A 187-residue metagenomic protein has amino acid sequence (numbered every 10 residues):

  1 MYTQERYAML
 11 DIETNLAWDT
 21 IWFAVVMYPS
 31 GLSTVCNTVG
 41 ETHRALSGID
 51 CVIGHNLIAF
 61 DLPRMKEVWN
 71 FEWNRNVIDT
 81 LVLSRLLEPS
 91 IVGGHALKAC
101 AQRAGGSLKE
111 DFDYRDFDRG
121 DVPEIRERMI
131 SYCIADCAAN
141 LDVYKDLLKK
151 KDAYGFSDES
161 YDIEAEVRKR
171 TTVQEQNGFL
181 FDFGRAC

Functional and structural regions predicted by a protein language model:
M1-I91: Conserved RNase H-like, two-metal-ion catalytic cores of nucleic-acid enzymes
D11, A24, G54, D79 (+5 more regions): A residue-level signal for conserved active-site and pocket-lining positions in enzyme catalytic cores
A17-W18, L62-P63, E110, D142 (+1 more regions): Short helix/loop capping segments that flank catalytic or ligand/cofactor-binding pockets
R64-M65, C100, V173-E175: Residues within well-ordered alpha helices
N70-F71, P89-V92, Q102-E110, D146-K149 (+1 more regions): Alpha-helix capping at helix-to-loop junctions
E72-R75, S107-F117, S157-Y161: Short, surface-exposed acidic
V77-G106, Y114-R115, M129, C133: Short alpha-helix plus adjacent loop in nuclease-associated cores
D118-C187: Mixed-charge, glycine-rich, non-catalytic linkers/tails in nucleic-acid processing enzymes
